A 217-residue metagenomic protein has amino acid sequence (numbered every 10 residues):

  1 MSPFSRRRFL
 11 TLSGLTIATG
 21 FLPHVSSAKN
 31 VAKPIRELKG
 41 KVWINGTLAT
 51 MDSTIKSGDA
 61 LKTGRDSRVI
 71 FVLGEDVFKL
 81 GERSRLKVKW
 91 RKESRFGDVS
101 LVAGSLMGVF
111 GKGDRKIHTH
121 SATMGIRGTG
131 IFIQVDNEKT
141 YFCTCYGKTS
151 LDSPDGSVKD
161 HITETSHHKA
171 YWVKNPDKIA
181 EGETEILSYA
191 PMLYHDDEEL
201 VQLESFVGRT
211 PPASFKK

Functional and structural regions predicted by a protein language model:
S2: Flexible coil/turn residues that form the inter-helical turn or adjacent wing/linker of helix-turn-helix
F9, S13-T16, G20, H24-S57 (+3 more regions): Flexible, surface-exposed loop/linker segments and immediately adjacent secondary-structure boundaries
